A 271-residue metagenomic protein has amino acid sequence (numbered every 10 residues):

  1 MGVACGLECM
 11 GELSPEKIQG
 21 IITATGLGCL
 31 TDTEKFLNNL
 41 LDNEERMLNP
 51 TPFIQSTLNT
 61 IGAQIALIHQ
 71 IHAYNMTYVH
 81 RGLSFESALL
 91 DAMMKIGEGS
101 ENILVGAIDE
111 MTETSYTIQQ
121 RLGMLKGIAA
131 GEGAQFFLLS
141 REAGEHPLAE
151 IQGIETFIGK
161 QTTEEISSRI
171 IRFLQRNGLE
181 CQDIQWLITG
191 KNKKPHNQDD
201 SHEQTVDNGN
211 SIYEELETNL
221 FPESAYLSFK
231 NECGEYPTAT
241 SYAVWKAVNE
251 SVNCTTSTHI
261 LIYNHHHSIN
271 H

Functional and structural regions predicted by a protein language model:
M1-I22, G26-D32, D91, E165-L187 (+4 more regions): Conserved active-site "lid/cap" helical segment
V3-E12, A66-I68, N75-G106, E132 (+3 more regions): Active-site-proximal alpha-helical scaffold in enzymes
G20, N102-L104, F136, Q185-W186 (+2 more regions): Structural motif
I22-T25, V79, I103-D109, L261-H265: Short beta-strand segments
G28-L90, Q204, G209-W245: Conserved catalytic cysteine-centered active-site region of acyl-thioester-dependent Claisen-condensing enzymes
T33-K35, L90, T114-Q119, H271: Short acidic, glycine/serine/threonine-rich loops at helix termini
A107-I118, E155-T163, T189-E214, A225-H267: Acyl-CoA/ACP chain-elongation machinery
Y116-W186, H265-H271: Condensing-enzyme catalytic core mediating Claisen C-C bond formation in acyl metabolism
